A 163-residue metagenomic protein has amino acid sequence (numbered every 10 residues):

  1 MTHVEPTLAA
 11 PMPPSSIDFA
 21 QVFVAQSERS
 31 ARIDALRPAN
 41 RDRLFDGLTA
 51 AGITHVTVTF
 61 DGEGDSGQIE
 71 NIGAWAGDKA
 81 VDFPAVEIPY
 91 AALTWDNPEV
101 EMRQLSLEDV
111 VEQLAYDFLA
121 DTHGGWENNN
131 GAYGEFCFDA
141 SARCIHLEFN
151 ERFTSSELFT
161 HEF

Functional and structural regions predicted by a protein language model:
M1-R37, W95-P98, F163: Non-catalytic accessory regions used for complex assembly or targeting
D18-Q21, R43, V110, L114: Exposed alpha-helical structural elements
V24-S27, F45, T122-E127, A132-Y133 (+1 more regions): Active-site-adjacent core segments of small-molecule enzymes
A35-T49, T122: Phosphate-interacting basic helix/loop segments used at nucleotide- and nucleic-acid interfaces
F45-T54, L107-V110, D139-I145: A short, structured loop/turn motif at beta-sheet edges
H55-N97, E101: An N-terminal amphipathic alpha-helical segment
F83-N129: Short, hydrophobic/π-rich interface segment
E127, A132-F163: Acidic, proline/glycine-rich low-complexity IDRs
